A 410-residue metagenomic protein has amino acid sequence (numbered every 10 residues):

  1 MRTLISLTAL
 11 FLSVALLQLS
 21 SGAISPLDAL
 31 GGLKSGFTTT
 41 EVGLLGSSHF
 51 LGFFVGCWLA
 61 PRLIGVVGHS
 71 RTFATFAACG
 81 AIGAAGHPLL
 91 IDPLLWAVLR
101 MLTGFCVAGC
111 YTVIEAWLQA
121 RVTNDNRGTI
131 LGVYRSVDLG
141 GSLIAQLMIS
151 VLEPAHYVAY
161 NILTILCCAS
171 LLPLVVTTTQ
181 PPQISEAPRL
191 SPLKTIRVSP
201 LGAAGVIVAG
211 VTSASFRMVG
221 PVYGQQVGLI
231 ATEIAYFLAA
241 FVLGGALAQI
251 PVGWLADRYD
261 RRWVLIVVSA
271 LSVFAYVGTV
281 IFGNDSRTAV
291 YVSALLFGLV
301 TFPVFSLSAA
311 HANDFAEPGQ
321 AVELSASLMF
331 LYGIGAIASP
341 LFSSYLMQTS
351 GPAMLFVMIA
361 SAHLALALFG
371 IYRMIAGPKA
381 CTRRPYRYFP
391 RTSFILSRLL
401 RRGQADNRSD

Functional and structural regions predicted by a protein language model:
M1-R2, P182-R189, R373-D410: Intrinsic disorder in cytosolic terminal tails and internal cytosolic loops of multi-pass membrane transporters
R2-F50, G202, A214-Y223, V227: Helix-loop boundary and gating motifs at the non-cytosolic
G56-H69, E153, A248-D260, M347: Helix-to-loop junctions at the C-terminal end of transmembrane segments in multipass secondary transporters
R71-A85, T164, W263-G278, A360: Structural signature of the two symmetry-related core transmembrane helices
M101-S136: Cytoplasmic helix-loop-helix junction between adjacent transmembrane helices in 12-TM secondary transporters
G109-V122, F302-A316: Intracellular juxtamembrane helix-capping segments at the cytosolic ends of symmetry-related transmembrane helices
S150, T164-I184, L366-M374: C-terminal membrane-cytosol helix-exit motif in multi-pass small-molecule transporters
R262-S306: C-terminal transmembrane helical hairpin of 12-TM major facilitator-type secondary transporters
